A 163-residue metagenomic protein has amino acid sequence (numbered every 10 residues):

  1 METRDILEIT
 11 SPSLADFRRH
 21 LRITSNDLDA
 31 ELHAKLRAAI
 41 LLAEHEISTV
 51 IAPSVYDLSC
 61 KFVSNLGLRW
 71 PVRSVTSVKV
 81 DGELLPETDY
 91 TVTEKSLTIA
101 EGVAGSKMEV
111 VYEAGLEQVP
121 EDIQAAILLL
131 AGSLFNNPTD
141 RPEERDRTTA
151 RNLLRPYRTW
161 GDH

Functional and structural regions predicted by a protein language model:
M1-H163: Divalent metal-cofactor coordination and adjacent catalytic microenvironments
